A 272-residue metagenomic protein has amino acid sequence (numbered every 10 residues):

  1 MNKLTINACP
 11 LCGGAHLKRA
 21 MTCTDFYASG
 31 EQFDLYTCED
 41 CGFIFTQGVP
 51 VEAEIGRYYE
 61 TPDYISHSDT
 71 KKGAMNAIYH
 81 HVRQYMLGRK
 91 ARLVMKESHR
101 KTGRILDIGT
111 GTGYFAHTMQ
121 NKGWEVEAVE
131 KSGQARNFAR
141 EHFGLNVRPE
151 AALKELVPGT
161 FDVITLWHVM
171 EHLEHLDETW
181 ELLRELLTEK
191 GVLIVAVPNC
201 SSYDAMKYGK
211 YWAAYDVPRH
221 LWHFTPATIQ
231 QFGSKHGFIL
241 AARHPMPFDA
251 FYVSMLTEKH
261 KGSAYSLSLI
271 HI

Functional and structural regions predicted by a protein language model:
M1-G73: N-terminal juxtadomain amphipathic helix that follows a signal peptide/anchor or precedes a small N-terminal auxiliary
K3-N7, L17, Y85-G209, L221-H236 (+1 more regions): Conserved SAM-binding loop
T24-S29, A241-L267: Conserved catalytic loop of SAM-dependent methyltransferase domains
D34-L35, D63, E141-L145, V163 (+2 more regions): Short low-complexity, flexible loop/linker segments enriched in glycine and/or proline with clustered acidic
E39, S66-K71, V147-A152, V163-L173 (+1 more regions): Short, structured secondary-structure boundary patches
K72-M75, Y208-V217, L256-S263: Short glycine/proline- and charge-enriched loop/turn segments that cap or connect secondary-structure elements
A74-K90: Conserved SAM-binding loop and adjacent beta-strand
I270-I272: Conserved small/polar residues in nucleotide/adenosyl-binding loops
